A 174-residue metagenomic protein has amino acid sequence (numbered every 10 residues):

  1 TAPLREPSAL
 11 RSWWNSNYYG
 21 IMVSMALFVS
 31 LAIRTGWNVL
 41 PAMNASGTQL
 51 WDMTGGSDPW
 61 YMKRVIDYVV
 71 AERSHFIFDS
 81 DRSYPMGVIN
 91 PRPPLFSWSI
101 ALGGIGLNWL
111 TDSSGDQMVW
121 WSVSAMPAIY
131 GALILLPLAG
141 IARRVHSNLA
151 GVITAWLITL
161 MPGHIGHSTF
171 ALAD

Functional and structural regions predicted by a protein language model:
T1-R5, A9, I66, A71 (+4 more regions): Acidic, polar-rich N-terminal leader regions of halophilic archaeal proteins
T1-S46, S57, V152: Start-transfer (signal-anchor) and selected internal transmembrane alpha helices of multi-pass inner/ER membrane
W14, Y18, T111-S114, M118-W121 (+2 more regions): Juxtamembrane loop-transmembrane helix junctions in multi-pass integral membrane proteins, especially the extracellular
F28-R34, S113, M126-R144, L149-D174: Membrane-embedded helix bundles of polyisoprenyl
S30-I134, M161: Membrane-interface coil-to-helix junctions
